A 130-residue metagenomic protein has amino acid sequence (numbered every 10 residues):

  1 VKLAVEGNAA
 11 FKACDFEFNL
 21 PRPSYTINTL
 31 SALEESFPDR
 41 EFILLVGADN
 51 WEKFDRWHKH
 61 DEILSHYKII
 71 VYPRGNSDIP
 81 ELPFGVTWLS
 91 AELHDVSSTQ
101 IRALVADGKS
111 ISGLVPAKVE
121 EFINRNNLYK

Functional and structural regions predicted by a protein language model:
V1-K130: Nucleotidyltransferase catalytic core that binds NTPs
